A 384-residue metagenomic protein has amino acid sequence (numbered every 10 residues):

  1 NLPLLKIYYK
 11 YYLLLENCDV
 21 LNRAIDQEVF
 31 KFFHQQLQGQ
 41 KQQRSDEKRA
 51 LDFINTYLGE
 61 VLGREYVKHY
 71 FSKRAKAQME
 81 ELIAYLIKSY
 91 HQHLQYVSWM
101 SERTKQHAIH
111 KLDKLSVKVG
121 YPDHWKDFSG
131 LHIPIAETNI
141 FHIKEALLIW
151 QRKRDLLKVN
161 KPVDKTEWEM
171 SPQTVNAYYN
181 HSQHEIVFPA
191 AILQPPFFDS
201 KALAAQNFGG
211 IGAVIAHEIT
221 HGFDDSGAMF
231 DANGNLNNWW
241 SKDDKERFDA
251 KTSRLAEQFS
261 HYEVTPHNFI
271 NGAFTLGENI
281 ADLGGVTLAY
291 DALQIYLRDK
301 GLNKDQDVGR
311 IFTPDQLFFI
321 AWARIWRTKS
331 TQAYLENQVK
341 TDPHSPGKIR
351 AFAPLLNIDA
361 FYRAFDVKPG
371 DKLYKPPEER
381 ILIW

Functional and structural regions predicted by a protein language model:
N1-E81, Y85, P122, I140-I143: Noncatalytic, helix-rich "gating/capping" subdomain that lines the substrate-entry/channel surface of large enzyme
E80-G212, I219-W384: Zinc-dependent metallohydrolase catalytic domains
